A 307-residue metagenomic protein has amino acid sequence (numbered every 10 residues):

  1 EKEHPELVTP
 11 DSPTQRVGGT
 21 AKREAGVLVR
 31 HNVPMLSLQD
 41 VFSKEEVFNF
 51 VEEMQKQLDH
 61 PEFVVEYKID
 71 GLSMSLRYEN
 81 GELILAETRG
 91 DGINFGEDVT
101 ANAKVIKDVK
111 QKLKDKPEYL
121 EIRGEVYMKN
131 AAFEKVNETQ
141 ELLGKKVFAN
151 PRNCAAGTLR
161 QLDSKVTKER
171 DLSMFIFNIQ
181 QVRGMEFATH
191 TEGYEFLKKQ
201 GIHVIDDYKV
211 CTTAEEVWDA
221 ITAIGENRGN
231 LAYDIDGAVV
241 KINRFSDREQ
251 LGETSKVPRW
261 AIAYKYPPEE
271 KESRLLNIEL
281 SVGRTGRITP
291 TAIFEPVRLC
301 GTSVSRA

Functional and structural regions predicted by a protein language model:
E1-A307: RNA/tRNA-interacting regions in translation and RNA-turnover enzymes
